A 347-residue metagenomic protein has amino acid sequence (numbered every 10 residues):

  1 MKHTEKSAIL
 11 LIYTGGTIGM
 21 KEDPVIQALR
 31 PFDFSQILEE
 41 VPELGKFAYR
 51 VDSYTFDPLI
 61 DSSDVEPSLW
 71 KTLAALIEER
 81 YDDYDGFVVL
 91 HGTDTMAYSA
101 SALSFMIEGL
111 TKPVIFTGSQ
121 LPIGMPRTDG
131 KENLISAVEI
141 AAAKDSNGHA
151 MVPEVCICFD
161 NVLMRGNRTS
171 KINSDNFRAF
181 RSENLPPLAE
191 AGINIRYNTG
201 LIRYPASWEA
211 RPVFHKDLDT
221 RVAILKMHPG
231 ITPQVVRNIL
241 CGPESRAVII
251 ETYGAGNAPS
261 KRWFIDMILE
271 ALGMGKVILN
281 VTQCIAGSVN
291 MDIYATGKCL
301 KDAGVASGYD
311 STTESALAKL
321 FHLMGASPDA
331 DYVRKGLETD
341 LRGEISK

Functional and structural regions predicted by a protein language model:
M1-E79: ATP/NTP phosphate-donor binding region
K2-K6, I12-G16, D33-G45, R165-A255 (+3 more regions): Accessory alpha-helical/coil subdomains and C-terminal extensions that flank or cap enzyme catalytic cores
I12-T14, V89-H91, I115-G118, P153-D160 (+3 more regions): Short beta-strand segments
G16-G19, H91-A97, L163, G254-N257 (+1 more regions): Gly/Ser/Thr-rich loops at beta-strand to alpha-helix junctions that form or flank small-molecule/cofactor-binding
M20-K21, T95-A100, G130-L134, N257-S260: Short glycine/serine/threonine-rich phosphate/pyrophosphate-binding segments that cradle anionic phosphate groups
V89-K112, S260-M267, T296: Short Gly/Thr/Asp-enriched flexible loops that form oxyanion-binding sites at enzyme active sites
F116-I193: Internal gly/pro-rich beta-alpha loop/helix module that stabilizes soluble enzyme cofactors or their anionic handles
T252-K347: C-terminal non-catalytic interaction/assembly regions of soluble proteins
